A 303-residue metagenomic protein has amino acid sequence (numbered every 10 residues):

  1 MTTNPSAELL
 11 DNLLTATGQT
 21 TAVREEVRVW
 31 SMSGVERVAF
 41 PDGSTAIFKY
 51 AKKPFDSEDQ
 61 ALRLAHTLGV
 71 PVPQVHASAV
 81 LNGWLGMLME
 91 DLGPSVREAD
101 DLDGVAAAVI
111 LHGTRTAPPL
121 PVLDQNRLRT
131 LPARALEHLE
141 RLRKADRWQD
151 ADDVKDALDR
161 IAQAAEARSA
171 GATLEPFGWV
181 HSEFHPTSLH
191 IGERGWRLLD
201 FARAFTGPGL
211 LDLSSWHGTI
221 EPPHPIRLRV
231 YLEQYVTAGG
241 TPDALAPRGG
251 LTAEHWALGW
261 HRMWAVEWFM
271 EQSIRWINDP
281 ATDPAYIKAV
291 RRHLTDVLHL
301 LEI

Functional and structural regions predicted by a protein language model:
M1-E25: Juxta-kinase regulatory segment immediately upstream of eukaryotic protein kinase catalytic domains
T15-A22, S57-E58, K144-A145, I161-T173: Short Pro/Gly-enriched beta-strand edge/turn motifs at strand-loop
V27, M32-R127: ATP-binding pocket architecture of kinase catalytic cores
R28-F40, E166-L211: Active-site acidic catalytic loop and adjacent metal/ATP-binding pocket of ATP-dependent phosphoryl transfer enzymes
L81-A99, L136-R147, M263-P284: A glycine-centered beta->alpha junction motif in the catalytic cores of kinase/phosphotransferase enzymes
S95-A157, E175-F177, F205-T206, K288: A cross-family kinase active-site recognition segment
L210-D243, G259-T282, H293-D296: Active-site activation/catalytic loop segments of kinase-like enzymes and analogous catalytic loops in related
R291-I303: Membrane-interface aromatic/basic loop that binds lipid-linked glycans or pyrophosphate carriers, typified by
